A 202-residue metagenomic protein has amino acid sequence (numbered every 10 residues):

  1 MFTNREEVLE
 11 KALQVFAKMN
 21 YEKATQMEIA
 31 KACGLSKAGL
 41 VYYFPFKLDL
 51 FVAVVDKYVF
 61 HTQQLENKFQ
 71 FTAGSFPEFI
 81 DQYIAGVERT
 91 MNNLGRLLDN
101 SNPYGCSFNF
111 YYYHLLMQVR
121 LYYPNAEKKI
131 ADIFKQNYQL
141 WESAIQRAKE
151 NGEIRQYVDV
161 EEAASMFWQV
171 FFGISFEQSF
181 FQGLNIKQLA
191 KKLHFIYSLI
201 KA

Functional and structural regions predicted by a protein language model:
E7, K11, V15-F60, T72: Helix-turn-helix
K11-K18, L65, L116, M166 (+1 more regions): Solvent-exposed, amphipathic alpha-helical segments
K47, V54, Y58, T62 (+5 more regions): Hydrophobic/aromatic residues within well-ordered alpha-helical segments
L50-F71, Q82, K129, V158: Histidine- and aromatic-rich ligand-binding microenvironments
N67-S107, A164-F167, A190: Hydrophobic alpha-helical connector segments
E88, N100-C106, F110-Y122, F195-I200: Helix-loop "lid/cap" segments that line or gate small-molecule binding pockets
Y104-H114, P124-E150, E162: Amphipathic alpha-helical packing segments from all-alpha helical-bundle domains
E127-K135, K149-I196: Hydrophobic/aromatic-rich alpha-helical bundle segments in the mid-to-C-terminal region
